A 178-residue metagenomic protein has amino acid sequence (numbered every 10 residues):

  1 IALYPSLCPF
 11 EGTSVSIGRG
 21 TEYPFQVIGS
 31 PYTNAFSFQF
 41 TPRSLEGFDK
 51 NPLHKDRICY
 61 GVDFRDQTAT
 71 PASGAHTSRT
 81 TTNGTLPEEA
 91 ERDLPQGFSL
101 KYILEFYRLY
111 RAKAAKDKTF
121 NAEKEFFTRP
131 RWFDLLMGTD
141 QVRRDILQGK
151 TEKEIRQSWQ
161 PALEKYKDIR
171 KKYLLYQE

Functional and structural regions predicted by a protein language model:
I1-A35: A conserved active-site cap/scaffold subdomain adjacent to cofactor or substrate pockets
I1-E11, F126-F127, I146-P161, K165 (+2 more regions): Charge-biased, low-complexity intrinsically disordered regions
Y23-W159: Conserved functional hotspot residues or short segments at active or partner-binding sites across diverse domains
